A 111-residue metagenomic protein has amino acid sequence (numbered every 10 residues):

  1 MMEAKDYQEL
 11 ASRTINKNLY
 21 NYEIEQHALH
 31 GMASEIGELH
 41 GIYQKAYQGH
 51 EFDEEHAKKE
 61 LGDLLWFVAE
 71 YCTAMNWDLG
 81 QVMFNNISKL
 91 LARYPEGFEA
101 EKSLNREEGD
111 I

Functional and structural regions predicted by a protein language model:
M1-I111: Flexible "arm" and connector segments at domain edges
